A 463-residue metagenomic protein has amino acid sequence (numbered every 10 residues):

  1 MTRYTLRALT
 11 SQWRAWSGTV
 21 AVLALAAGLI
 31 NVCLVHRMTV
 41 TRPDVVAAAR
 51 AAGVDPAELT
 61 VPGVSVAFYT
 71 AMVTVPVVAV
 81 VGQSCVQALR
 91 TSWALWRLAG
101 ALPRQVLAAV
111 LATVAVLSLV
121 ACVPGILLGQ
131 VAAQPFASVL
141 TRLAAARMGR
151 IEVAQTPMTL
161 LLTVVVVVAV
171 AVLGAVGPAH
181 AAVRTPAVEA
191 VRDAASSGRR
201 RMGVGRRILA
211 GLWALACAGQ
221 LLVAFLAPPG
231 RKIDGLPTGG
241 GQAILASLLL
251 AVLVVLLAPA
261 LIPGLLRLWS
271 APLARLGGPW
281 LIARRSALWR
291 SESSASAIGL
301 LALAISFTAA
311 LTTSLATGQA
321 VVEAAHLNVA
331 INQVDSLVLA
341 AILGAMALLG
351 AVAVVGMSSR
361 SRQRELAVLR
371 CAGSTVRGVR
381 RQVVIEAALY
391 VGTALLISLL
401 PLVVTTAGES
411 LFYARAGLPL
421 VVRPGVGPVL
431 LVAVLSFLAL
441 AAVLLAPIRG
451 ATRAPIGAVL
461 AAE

Functional and structural regions predicted by a protein language model:
M1-V75, S84, Q155-M158, A325-L337: Membrane transport/envelope proteins' first extracytoplasmic loop
T2-H36, E58, A71-T74, L162-A175 (+2 more regions): Alpha-helical transmembrane segments, especially those used as permease/efflux helices and single-pass anchors
R3, T185-R200, T452-E463: Short cytosolic juxtamembrane segments of multi-pass membrane proteins
R7, Q12-S17, P76-V116, L349-V391: Interfacial "coupling" helices/loops that link adjacent transmembrane helices in transporter permeases
W16-V20, T74, V110-L128, R199-A214 (+2 more regions): Selective transmembrane-helix segments that form parts of the transport pathway or gating/packing helices in multipass
I30-R42, G82, V116-A145, T159-R184 (+5 more regions): Small-residue-rich transmembrane alpha-helices
R42, V46-R200: Membrane-anchoring hydrophobic segments
R50-M72, A144-V176, S197-L212, G240-G241 (+4 more regions): Conserved transmembrane alpha-helices of multi-pass membrane proteins, especially helix-helix packing segments enriched
